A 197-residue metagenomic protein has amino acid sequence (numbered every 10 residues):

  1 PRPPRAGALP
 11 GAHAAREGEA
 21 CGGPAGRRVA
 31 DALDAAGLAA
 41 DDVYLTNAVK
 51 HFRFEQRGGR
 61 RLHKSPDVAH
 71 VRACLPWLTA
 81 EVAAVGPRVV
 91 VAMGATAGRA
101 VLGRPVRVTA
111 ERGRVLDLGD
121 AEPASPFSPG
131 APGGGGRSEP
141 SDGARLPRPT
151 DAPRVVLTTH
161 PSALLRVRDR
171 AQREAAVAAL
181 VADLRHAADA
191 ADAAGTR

Functional and structural regions predicted by a protein language model:
P1-A131, R137-R197: A polyanion-binding, active-site-adjacent surface
